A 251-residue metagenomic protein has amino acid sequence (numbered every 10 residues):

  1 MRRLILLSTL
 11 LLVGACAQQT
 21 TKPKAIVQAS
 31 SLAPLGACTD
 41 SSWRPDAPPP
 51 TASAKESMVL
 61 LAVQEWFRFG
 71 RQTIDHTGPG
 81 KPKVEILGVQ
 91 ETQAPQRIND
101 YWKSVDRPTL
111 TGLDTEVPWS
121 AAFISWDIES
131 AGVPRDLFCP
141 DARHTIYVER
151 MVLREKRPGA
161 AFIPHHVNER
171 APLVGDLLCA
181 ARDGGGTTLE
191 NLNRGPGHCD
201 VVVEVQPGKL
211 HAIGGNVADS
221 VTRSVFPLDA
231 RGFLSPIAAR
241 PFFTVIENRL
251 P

Functional and structural regions predicted by a protein language model:
M1-L4: Positively charged n-region of N-terminal signal peptides that target proteins for export
L6, T21, F67, E129 (+2 more regions): Residue-level marker of positions within ordered structural domains that often coincide with functionally constrained
T9-L10, S31: Residue-level signal for mature regions of secreted extracellular proteins and peptides
V13-A15: C-terminal motif of bacterial Sec signal peptides marking the signal peptidase cleavage site
A17-A47, R182-P251: Aromatic- and glycine-rich peptidoglycan recognition patches
P23-D136: N-terminal capping segments
D136-A218: ...with weaker cross-activation on analogous glycine-rich loops/strands in unrelated enzymes
